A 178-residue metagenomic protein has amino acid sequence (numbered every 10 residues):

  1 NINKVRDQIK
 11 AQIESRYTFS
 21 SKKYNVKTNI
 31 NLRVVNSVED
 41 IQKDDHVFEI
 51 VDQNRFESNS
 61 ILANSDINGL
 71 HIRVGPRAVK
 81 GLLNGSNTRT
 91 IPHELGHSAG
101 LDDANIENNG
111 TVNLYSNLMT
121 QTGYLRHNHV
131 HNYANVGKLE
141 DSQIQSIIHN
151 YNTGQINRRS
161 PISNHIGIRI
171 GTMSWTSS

Functional and structural regions predicted by a protein language model:
N3-T111: Metzincin-family zinc-dependent endopeptidase catalytic domain
R73-S86, I106-S178: Metalloprotease/metallohydrolase-associated module, dominated by Zn2+-dependent proteases
